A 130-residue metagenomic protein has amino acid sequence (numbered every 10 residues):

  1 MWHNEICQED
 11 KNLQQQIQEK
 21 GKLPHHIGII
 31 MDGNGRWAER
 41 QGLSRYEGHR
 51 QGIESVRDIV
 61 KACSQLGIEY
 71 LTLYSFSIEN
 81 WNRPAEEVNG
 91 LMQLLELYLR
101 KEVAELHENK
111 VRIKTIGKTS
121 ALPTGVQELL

Functional and structural regions predicted by a protein language model:
M1-L130: Flexible, compositionally biased loop and terminal segments
